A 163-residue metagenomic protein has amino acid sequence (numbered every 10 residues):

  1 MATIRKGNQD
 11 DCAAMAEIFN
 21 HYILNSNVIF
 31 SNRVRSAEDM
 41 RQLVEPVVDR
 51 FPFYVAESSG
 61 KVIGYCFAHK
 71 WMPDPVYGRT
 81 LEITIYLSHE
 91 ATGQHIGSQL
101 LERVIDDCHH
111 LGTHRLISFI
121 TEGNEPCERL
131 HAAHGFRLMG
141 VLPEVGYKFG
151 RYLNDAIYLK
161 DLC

Functional and structural regions predicted by a protein language model:
A2, K61-Y65, L153: Glycine-rich phosphate/pyrophosphate-binding loop shared by adenosine-nucleotide-utilizing enzymes
T3-M15: A short beta-loop-alpha structural element at the N-terminal edge of CoA-dependent acyl/N-acetyltransferase catalytic
A16-L43: Conserved GNAT-fold acetyl-CoA-binding loop/helix
R33-E90, L101-E102, D161-L162: Acetyl-CoA-dependent GNAT
K70, I117-I120, A132, R137-N154: Conserved catalytic-core motifs of GNAT/GCN5-like acyltransferases
I85-E90, Q94, D106, E122-G123: Active-site acidic-Proline motif in GNAT/NAT acetyltransferases
G93-D106, R129-A133: Conserved acetyl-CoA-binding loop-helix of GNAT-fold acetyltransferases
C108-I120: Conserved GNAT acetyl-CoA-binding A-motif
